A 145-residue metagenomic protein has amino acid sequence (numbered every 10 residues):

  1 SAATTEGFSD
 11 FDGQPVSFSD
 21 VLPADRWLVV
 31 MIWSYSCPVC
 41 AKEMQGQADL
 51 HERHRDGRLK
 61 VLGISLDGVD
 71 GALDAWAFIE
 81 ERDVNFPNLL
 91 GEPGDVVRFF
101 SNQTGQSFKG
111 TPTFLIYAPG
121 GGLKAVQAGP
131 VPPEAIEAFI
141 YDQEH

Functional and structural regions predicted by a protein language model:
S1-S9, A125-V126, H145: N-terminal targeting signals for export/organelle localization
A2, R26, K109-T111: Short, small/polar residue-rich loop motifs at catalytic or cofactor-binding pockets
E6-L28, F100: A short beta-strand-turn-helix
V29-V30, V61, F114: Hydrophobic beta-strand anchors of alpha/beta hydrolase catalytic cores
M31-C37, L66: Aromatic-flanked redox-active Cys/Sec active sites in thiol-based oxidoreductases, especially the WC-centered
Y35-K42, T113: C-type cytochrome heme c attachment motif
A41-D83, P93-S101: Structural microenvironment flanking redox-active thiols in thiol-disulfide oxidoreductases
R82-V84, P93-Y141: Thiol/disulfide oxidoreductase modules built on the thioredoxin-like
